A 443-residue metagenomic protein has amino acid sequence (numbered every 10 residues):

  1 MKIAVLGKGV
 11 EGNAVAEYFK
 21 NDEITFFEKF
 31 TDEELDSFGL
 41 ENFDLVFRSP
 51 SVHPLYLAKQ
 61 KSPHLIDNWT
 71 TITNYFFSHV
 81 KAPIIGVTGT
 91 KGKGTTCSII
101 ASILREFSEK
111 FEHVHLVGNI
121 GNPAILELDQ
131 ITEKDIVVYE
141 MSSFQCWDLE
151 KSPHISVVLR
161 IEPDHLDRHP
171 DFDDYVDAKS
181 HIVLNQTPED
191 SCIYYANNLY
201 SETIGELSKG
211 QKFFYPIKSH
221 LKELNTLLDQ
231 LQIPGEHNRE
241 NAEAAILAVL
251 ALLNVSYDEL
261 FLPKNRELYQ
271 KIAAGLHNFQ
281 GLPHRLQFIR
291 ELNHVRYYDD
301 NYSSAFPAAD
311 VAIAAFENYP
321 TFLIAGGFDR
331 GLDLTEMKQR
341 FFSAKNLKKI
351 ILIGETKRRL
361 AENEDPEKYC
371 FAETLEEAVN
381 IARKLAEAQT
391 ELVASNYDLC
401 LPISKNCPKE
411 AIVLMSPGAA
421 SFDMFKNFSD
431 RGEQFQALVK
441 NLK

Functional and structural regions predicted by a protein language model:
M1-G86, P283-I289, E376-L385: Short, basic phosphate-binding NTP loop
I3-E17, T25-F27, L282, N301-L375 (+1 more regions): Active-site beta-alpha connecting loops in nucleotide-dependent enzymes
F19, V46, V87, N119 (+10 more regions): Residue-level signal for inorganic ion chemistry
E34-N42, L128-Q130, K338-F341, N380-N406: Short amphipathic alpha-helix with an adjacent loop that forms part of the alpha/beta core around
P63-D67, A82, F111, Q186-S191 (+2 more regions): A short helix->loop->beta-strand "cap" motif at the edges of active sites that frequently abuts
I72-G118: Walker A (P-loop) phosphate-binding motif
I131-L207, F213-Q232, D423-S429: Flexible active-site lid/hinge loop adjacent to a nucleotide/diphosphate and Mg2+-phosphate binding pocket
L231-L347: Nucleotide phosphate-binding/pyrophosphate-handling subdomain across enzymes that bind or process nucleotide phosphates
